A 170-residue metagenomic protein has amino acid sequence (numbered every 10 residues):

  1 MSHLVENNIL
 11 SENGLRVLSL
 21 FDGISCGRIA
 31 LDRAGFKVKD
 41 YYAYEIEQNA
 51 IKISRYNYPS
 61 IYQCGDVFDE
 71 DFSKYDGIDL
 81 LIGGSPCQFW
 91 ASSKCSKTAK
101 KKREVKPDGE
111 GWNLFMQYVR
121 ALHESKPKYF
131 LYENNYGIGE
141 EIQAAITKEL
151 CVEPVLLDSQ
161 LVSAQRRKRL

Functional and structural regions predicted by a protein language model:
M1-L170: Conserved active-site and SAM-binding loop architecture of S-adenosyl-L-methionine-dependent nucleic-acid
